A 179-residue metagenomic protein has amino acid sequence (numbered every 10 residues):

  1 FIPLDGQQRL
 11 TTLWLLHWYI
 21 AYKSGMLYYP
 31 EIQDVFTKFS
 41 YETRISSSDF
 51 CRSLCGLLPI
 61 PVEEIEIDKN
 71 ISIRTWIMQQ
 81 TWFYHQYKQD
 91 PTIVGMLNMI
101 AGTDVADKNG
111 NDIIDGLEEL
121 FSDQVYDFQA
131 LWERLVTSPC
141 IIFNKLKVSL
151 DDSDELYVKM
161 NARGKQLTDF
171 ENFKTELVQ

Functional and structural regions predicted by a protein language model:
F1-Q179: Glycine- and hydrophobic-rich flexible loops that cap the catalytic core of alpha/beta enzyme folds
